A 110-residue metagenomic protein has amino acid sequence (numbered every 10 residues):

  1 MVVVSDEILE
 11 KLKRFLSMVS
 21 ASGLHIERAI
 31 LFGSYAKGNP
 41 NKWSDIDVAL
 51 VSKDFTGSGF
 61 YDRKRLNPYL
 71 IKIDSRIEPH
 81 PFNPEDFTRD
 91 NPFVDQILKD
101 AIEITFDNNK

Functional and structural regions predicted by a protein language model:
M1-E27, K37-K42, K53-K110: Catalytic core of pol beta-like nucleotidyltransferases
F32-S34: Glycine-rich beta-strand-to-loop/alpha-helix junction loops that act as flexible
S44-I46: Short, conserved active-site loops that position catalytic residues or coordinate cofactors/metal ions across diverse
A49-V51: Short hydrophobic/aromatic beta-strand micro-patches that form the beta-sheet surface supporting nucleotide- or nucleic
